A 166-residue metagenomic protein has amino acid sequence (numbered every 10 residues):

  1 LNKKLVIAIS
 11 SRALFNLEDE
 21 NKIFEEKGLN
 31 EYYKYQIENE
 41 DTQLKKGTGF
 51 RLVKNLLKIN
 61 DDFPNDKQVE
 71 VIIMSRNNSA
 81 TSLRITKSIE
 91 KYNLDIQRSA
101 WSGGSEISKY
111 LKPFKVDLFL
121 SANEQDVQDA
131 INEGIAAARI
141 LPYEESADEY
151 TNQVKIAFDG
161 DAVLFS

Functional and structural regions predicted by a protein language model:
L1-S166: HAD-like aspartate-dependent phosphatase fold
